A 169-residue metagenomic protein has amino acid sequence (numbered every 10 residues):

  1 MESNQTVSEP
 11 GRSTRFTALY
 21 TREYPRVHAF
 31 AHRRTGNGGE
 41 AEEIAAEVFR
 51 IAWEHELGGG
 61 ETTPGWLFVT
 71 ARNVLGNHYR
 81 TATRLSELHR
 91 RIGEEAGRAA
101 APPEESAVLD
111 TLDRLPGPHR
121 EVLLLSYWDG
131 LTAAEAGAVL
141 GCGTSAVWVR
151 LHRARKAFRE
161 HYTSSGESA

Functional and structural regions predicted by a protein language model:
S3-A29, G39, G58: A short, charge-rich alpha-helical start-of-domain segment used by transcription regulators
G11-T14, A18, T81, R90-D113: Acidic, proline/glycine-rich intrinsically disordered inter-domain spacer in sigma factors
L19-G38, W53, A71, L112: Amphipathic, Lys/Arg- and hydrophobic-enriched alpha-helical face
Y24, H28, F49, P116 (+2 more regions): C-terminal flanking helix
G39, A134, S145: Residues within helix-turn-helix
E54, G58, T62, F68-R90 (+3 more regions): Arg/Lys-rich amphipathic alpha helix in sigma70-family domain 2
R72, L140-S164: DNA-recognition helix of helix-turn-helix
V122-S126: A short pre-motif secondary-structure segment
